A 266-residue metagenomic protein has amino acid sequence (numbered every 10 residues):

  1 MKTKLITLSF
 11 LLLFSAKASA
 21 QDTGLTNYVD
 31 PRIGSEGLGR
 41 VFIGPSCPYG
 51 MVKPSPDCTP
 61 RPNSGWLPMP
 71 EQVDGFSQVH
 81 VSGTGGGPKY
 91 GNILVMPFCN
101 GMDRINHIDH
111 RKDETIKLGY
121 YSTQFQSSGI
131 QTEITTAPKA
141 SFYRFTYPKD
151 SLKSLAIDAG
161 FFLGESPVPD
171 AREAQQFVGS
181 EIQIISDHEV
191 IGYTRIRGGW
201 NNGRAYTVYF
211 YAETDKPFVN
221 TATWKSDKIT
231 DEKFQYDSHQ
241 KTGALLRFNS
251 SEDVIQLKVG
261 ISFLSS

Functional and structural regions predicted by a protein language model:
M1-Q21: Bacterial Sec-dependent N-terminal signal peptides
Q21-S266: Accessory carbohydrate-recognition regions in carbohydrate-active enzymes
